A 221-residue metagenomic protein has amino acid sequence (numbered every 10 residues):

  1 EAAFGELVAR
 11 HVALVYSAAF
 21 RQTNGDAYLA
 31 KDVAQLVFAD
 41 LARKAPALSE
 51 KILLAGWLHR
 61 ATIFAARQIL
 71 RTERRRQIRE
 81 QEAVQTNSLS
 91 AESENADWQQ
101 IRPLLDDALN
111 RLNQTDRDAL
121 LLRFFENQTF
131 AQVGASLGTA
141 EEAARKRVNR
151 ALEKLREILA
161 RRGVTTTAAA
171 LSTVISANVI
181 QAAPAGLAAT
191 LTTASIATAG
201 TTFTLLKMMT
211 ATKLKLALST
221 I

Functional and structural regions predicted by a protein language model:
E1-L14, R21, A39: N-terminal module of bacterial RNA polymerase sigma factors
L7-V8, A19, V133, L155: Broad structural signal for hydrophobic residues in well-ordered alpha-helices, predominantly aliphatic
R10-A13, Q22, L121-Q128: Short helix-capping/turn signature of helix-turn-helix
A19-T23, L105: A short, conserved alpha-helical patch in the ABC ATPase nucleotide-binding domain that forms the NBD-TMD coupling
A27-V33, F38-I221: Hydrophobic topogenic segments
